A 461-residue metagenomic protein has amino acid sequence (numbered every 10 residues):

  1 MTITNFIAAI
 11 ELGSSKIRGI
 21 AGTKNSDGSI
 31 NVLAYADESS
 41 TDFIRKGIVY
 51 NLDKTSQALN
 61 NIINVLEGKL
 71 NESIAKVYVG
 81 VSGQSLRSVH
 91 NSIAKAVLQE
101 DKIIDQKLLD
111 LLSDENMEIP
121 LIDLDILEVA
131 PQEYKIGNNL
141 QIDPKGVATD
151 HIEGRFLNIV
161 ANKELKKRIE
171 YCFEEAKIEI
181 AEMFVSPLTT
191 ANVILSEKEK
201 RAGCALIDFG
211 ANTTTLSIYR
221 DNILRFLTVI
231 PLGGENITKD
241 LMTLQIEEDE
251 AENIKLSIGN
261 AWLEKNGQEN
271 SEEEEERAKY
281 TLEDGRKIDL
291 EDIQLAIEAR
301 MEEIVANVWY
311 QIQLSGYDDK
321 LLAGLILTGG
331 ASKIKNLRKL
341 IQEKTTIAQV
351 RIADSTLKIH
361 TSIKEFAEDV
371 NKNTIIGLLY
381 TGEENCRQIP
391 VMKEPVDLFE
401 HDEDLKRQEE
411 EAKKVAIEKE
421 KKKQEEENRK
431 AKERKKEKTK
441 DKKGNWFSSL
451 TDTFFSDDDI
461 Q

Functional and structural regions predicted by a protein language model:
M1-K16, I20-V77, V81-C204, E247 (+3 more regions): Nucleotide/phosphate-binding catalytic cleft detector across ATP-hydrolyzing and phosphate-transferring enzymes
A9-I10, G19, V79, F173 (+5 more regions): Residue-level signature of catalytic and energy-coupling elements of molecular machines, predominantly ATP/GTP-dependent
I10-K16, V81-S82, K198, L206-T213 (+3 more regions): A short acidic Gly-Thr/Ser loop motif
G68-K69, G83-Q84, L127, I136-G137 (+7 more regions): Phosphate-binding glycine-rich/basic clefts of nucleotide- and phosphate-handling proteins, predominantly
E72-G83, S315-G330: Short glycine-rich phosphate-binding loop at a beta-alpha junction
V185-N192, N236, L357-H360: Short acidic loop-to-helix transition motifs that present clustered carboxylates
A261-L263, L321-I341: Glycine-rich phosphate-binding loops at beta-strand->alpha-helix junctions
A353-D402: Glycine-rich phosphate-binding/hydrolytic loop that grips phosphoryl groups
